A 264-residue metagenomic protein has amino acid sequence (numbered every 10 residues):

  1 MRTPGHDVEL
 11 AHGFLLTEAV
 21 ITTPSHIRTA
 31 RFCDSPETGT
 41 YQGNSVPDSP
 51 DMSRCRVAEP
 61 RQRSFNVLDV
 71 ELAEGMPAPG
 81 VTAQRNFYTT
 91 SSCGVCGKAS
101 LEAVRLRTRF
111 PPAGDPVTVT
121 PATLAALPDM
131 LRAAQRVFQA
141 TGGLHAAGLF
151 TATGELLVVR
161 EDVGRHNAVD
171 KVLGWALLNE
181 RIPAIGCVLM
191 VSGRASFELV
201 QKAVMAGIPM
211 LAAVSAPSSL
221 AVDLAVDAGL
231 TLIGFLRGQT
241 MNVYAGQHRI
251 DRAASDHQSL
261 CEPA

Functional and structural regions predicted by a protein language model:
M1-N44, D48-D51, E59-A147, T151-A152 (+1 more regions): Intrinsically disordered, low-complexity regions enriched in acidic/Ser/Thr/Pro/Gln residues
A19, S100, T108, Q135 (+4 more regions): Structural signal for hydrophobic packing residues in well-ordered secondary-structure cores of soluble enzyme domains
C33, Q62-E71, P183-S218: Cysteine/selenocysteine-centered motifs that mediate thiol-based redox chemistry or coordinate metal-sulfur cofactors
V67-D69, C93-G94, A146-G148, E155-V158 (+4 more regions): Structural motif
S100, T123, L127-M130, G143-A146 (+5 more regions): General structural feature for long, well-ordered alpha-helical segments within catalytic domains of soluble enzymes
V137-G193, V200: Glycine- and Gly-Pro-enriched alpha-helical subdomains that act as flexible, kink-prone "lid/hinge" or packing modules
L199-A264: Conserved catalytic-core subdomain
